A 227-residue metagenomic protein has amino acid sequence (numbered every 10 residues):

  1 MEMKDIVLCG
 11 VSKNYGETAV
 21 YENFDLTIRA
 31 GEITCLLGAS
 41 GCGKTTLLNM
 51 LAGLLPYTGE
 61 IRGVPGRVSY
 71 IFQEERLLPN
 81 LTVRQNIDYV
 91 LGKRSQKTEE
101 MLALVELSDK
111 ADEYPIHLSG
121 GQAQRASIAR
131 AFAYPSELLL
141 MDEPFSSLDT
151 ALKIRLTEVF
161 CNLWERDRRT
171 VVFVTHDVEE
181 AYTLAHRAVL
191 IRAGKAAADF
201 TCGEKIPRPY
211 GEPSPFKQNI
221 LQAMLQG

Functional and structural regions predicted by a protein language model:
I6, Y21-N23: Conserved structural motif at the start of ABC-family nucleotide-binding domains
L37-A39: The feature captures the beta-strand-to-loop junction immediately N-terminal to the Walker
A52: Helix-to-loop junction immediately C-terminal to a conserved catalytic motif
S95-K110, F160-N162: Conserved ABC ATPase "signature" region
Y114-L118, Q122: Conserved ABC ATPase signature
A133-E137: A short, proline-enriched helix->beta-strand linker immediately N-terminal to the Walker B motif in ABC-type P-loop
L139-E143: Catalytic Walker B motif of ABC-type/P-loop ATPase nucleotide-binding domains
